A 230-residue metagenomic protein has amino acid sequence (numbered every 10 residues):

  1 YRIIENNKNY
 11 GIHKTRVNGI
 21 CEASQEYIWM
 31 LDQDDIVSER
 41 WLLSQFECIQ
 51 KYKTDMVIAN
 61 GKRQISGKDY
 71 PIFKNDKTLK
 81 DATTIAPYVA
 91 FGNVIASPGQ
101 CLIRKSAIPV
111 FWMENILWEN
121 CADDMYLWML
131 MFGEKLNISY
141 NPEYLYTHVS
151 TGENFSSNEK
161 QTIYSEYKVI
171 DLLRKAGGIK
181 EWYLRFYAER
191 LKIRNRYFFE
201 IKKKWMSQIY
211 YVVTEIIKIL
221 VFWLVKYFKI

Functional and structural regions predicted by a protein language model:
Y1-E5: Acidic donor-binding segment of Leloir-type glycosyltransferases
N6-A23: Glycine-rich, basic loop-to-helix element that forms the pyrophosphate-binding segment of sugar-nucleotide handling
I28: Short aromatic/hydrophobic "clamp" motif used to bind/position activated sugar donors
D32-I36: The conserved acidic donor/metal-binding loop of glycosyltransferases
R40-I72: Conserved donor NDP-sugar-binding/catalytic core segment of glycosyltransferases
D81-E159: Conserved nucleotide-sugar donor-binding catalytic segment
G133-L136, Y144, H148-T151, S157-W182 (+2 more regions): Catalytic core of nucleotide-sugar-dependent glycosyltransferases
N195-I230: Membrane-interface aromatic/basic loop that binds lipid-linked glycans or pyrophosphate carriers, typified by
